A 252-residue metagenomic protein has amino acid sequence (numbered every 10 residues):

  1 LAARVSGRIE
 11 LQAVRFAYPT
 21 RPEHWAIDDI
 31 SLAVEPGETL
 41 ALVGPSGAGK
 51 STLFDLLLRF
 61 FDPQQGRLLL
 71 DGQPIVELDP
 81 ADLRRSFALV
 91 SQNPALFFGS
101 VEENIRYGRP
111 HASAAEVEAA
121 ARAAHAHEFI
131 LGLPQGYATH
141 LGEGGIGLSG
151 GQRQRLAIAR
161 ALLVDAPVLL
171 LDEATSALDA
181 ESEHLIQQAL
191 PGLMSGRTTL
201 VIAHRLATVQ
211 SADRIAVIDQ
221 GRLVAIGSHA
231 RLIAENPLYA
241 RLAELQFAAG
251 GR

Functional and structural regions predicted by a protein language model:
A2-R252: ABC-type nucleotide-binding domain
